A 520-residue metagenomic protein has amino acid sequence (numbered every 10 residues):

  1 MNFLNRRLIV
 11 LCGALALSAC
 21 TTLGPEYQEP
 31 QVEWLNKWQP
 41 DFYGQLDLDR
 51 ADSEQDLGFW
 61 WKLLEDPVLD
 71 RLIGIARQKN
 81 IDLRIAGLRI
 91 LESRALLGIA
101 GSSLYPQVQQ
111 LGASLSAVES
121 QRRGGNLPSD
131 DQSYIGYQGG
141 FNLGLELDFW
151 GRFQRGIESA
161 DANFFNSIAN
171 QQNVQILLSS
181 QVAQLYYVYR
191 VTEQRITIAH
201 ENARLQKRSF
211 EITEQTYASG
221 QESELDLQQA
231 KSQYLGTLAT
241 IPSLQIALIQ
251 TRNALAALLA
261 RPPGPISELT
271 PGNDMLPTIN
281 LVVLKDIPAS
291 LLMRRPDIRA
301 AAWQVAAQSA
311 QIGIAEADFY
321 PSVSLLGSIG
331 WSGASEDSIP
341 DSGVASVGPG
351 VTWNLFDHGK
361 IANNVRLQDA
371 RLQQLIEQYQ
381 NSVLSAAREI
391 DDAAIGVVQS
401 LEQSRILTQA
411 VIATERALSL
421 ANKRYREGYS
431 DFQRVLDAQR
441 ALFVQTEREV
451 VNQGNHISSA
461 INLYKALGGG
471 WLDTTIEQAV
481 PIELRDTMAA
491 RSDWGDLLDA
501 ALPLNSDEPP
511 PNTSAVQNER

Functional and structural regions predicted by a protein language model:
N2-A14, A19-Q78, Y137, D161 (+3 more regions): Terminal intrinsically disordered/low-complexity segments used for targeting and assembly
E26-Q28, K37, F59, E65-I75 (+8 more regions): Small/polar-residue-enriched beta-strand and adjacent coil segments characteristic of outer-membrane beta-barrel
K79-N80, S219, E427: Charged, alpha-helical scaffolding/interaction elements associated with membrane systems
D82, V108-Q110, E224, A254 (+3 more regions): Residues at or immediately flanking beta-strands
A86-A100, V174, L178-E201, L205-Q215 (+7 more regions): Amphipathic alpha-helical coiled-coil segments
S103-L104, Q121, G125, I212-A218 (+2 more regions): Amphipathic alpha-helical coiled-coil/rod segments that serve as protein-protein coupling scaffolds
A218-A247, Q445-V451, N455: Repeat-solenoid scaffold signature
S223, P262, S430-D431: Short coil/turn motifs that cap or connect alpha-helices
